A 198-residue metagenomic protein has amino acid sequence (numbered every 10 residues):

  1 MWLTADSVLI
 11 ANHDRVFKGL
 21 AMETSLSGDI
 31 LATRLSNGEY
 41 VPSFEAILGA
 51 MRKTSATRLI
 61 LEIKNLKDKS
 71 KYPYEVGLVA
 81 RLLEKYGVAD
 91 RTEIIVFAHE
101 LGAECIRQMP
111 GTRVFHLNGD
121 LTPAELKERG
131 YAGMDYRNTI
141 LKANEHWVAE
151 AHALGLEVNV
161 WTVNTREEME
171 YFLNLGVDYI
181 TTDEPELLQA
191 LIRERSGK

Functional and structural regions predicted by a protein language model:
W2-T4, R15, K64-L66, F97-H99 (+4 more regions): Active-site beta-loop-alpha junctions enriched in small/polar residues
T4-T112, H152-L154: Metal-dependent phosphodiesterase/phospholipase catalytic core, i.e., the His/Asp/Glu-rich active-site region
S36, F115-K198: C-terminal active-site rim and adjoining tail of enzyme catalytic domains
